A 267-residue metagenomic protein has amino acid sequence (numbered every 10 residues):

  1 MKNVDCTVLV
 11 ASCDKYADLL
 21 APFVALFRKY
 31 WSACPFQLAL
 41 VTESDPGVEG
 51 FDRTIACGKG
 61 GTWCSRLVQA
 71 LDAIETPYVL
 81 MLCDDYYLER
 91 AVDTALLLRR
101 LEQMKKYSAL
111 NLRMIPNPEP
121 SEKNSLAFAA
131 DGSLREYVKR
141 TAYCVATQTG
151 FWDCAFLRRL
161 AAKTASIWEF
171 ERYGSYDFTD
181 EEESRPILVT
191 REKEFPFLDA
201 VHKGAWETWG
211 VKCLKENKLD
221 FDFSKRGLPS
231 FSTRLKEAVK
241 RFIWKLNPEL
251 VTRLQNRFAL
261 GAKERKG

Functional and structural regions predicted by a protein language model:
M1-K59, C64, L71-A73, P77-Y78: N-terminal anchoring/stem segment of glycosyltransferases
N3-V4, A11, K218-G267: Membrane-proximal basic amphipathic "stem/tether" segments
A39-L40, V79-M81, L110-I115, F151 (+2 more regions): A structural signal for short, well-ordered beta-strand segments and their strand-loop junctions that often border
P77-Y87: Short beta-strand-to-loop acidic/aromatic patch adjacent to the donor-nucleotide binding site
A91-P120: Conserved donor-nucleotide/metal-binding helix-loop-beta segment in metal-dependent transferases, i.e., the alpha-helix
L126-A142: Short, flexible, basic/aromatic active-site loop/helix in glycosyltransferases
C144-T208: Catalytic core and acceptor-binding pocket of nucleotide-sugar-dependent glycosyltransferases
